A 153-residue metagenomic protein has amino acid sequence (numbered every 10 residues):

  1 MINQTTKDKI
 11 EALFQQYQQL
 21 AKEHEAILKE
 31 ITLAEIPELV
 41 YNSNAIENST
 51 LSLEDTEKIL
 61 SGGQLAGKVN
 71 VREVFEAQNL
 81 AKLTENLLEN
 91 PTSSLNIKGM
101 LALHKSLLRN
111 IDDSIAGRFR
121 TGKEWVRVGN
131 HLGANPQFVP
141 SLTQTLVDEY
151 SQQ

Functional and structural regions predicted by a protein language model:
M1-Q153: FIC/Doc superfamily catalytic core
